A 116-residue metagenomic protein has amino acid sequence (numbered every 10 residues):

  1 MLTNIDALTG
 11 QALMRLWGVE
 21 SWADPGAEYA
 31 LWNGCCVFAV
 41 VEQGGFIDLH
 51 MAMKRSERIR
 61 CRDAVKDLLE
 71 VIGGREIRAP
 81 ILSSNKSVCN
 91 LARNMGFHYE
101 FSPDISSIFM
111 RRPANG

Functional and structural regions predicted by a protein language model:
M1-E20, G45: Short amphipathic alpha-helix that is part of the acyltransferase structural core
S21-C36: Conserved beta-hairpin
E42-R55: Conserved acetyl-CoA binding element of GNAT-fold acetyltransferases
K54-D63: Conserved glycine-rich acetyl-CoA-binding loop
V65-G73, R93: A conserved short alpha-helix in the GNAT/GCN5 acetyltransferase fold that borders and helps form the acetyl-CoA
I72-S83: Conserved GNAT acetyl-CoA-binding A-motif
S84-F101: Conserved active-site alpha-helix within GNAT-family acetyltransferase domains
H98-R112: Conserved catalytic-core motifs of GNAT/GCN5-like acyltransferases
